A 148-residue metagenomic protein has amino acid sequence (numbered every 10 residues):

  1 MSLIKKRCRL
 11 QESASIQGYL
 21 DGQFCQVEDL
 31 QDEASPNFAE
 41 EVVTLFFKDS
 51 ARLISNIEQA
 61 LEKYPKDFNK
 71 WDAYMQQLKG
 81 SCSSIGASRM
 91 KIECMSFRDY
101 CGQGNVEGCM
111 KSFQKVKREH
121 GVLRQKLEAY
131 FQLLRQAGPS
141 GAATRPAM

Functional and structural regions predicted by a protein language model:
M1-M148: Two-component system phosphorelay core
